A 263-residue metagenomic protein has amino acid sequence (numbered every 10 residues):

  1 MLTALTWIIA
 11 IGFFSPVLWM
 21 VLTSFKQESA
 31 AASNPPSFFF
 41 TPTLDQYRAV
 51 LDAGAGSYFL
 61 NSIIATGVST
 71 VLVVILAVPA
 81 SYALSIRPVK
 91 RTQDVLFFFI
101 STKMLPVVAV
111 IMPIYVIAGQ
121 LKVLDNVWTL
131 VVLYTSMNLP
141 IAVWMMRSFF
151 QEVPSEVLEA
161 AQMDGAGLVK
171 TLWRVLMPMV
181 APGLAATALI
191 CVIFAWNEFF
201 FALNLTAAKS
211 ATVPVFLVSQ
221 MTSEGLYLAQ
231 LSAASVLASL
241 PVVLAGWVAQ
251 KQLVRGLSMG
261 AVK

Functional and structural regions predicted by a protein language model:
L2-K263: A structural signal for multi-pass alpha-helical bundles of membrane permease subunits that mediate small-molecule
